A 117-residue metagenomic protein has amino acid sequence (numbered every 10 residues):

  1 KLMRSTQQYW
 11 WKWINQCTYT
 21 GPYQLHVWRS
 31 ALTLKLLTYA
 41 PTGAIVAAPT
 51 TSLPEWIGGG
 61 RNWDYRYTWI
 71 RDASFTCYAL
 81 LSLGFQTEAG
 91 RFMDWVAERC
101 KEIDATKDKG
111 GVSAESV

Functional and structural regions predicted by a protein language model:
K1-V117: Acidic, mature catalytic/reactive cores of soluble proteins
